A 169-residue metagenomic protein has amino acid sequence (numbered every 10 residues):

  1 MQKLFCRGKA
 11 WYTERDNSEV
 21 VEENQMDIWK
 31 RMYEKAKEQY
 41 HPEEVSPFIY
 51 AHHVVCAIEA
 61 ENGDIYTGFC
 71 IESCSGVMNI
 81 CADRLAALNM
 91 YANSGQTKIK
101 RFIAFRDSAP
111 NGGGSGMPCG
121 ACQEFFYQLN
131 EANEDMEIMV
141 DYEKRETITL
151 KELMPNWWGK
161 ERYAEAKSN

Functional and structural regions predicted by a protein language model:
K9-T13, N17: Short, positively charged and aromatic/hydrophobic N-terminal segments
Q25-V45, K98-N169: C-terminal binding/interaction regions
A51-A60: Short beta-strand scaffold segments in enzyme catalytic cores
D64-I65: Hydrophobic "anchor" residues
C70-R84: Compact, glycine-rich, soluble single-domain proteins
N79-D83, N89-K98: Active-site- and interface-proximal helix/loop "cap" or "latch" segments in soluble metabolic and energy-transducing
